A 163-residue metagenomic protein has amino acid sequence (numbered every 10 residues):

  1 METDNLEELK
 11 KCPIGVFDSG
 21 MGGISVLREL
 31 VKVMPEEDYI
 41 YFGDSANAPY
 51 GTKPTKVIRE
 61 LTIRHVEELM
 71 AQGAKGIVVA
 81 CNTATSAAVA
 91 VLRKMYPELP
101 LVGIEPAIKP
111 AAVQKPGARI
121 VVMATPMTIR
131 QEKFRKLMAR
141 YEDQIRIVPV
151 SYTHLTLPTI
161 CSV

Functional and structural regions predicted by a protein language model:
E2-L155: Non-catalytic structural scaffold of enzyme domains
H154-V163: Single conserved hydrophobic/aromatic residue that forms the stacking wall/gate of nucleotide- or nucleobase-binding
